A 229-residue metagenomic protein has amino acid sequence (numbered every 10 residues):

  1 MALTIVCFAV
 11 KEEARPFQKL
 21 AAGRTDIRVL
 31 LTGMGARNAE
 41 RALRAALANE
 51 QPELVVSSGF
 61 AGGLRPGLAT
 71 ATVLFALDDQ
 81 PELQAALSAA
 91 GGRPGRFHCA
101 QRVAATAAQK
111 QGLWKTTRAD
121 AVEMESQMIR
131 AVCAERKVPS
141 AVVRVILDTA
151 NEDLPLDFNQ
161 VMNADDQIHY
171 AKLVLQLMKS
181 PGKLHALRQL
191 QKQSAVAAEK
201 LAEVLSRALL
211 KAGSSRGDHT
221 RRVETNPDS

Functional and structural regions predicted by a protein language model:
M1-I5: Extreme N-terminal starter segment of soluble prokaryotic enzymes
A9-E13: Short polar catalytic/cofactor-binding loops
R15-S229: Glycine-rich phosphate- or other oxyanion-binding loops that anchor nucleotides, phosphorylated ligands
